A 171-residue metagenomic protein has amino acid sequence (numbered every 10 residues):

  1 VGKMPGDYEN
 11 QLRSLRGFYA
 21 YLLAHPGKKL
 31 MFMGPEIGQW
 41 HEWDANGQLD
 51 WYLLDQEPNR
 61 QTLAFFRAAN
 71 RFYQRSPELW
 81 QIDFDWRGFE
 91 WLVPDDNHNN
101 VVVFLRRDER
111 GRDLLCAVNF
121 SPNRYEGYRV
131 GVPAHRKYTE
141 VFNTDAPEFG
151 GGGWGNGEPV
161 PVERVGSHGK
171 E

Functional and structural regions predicted by a protein language model:
V1-P5: A solvent-exposed, charged loop/short amphipathic helix patch at secondary-structure junctions
G6-M31, P35-E171: Carbohydrate-interacting/catalytic domains
